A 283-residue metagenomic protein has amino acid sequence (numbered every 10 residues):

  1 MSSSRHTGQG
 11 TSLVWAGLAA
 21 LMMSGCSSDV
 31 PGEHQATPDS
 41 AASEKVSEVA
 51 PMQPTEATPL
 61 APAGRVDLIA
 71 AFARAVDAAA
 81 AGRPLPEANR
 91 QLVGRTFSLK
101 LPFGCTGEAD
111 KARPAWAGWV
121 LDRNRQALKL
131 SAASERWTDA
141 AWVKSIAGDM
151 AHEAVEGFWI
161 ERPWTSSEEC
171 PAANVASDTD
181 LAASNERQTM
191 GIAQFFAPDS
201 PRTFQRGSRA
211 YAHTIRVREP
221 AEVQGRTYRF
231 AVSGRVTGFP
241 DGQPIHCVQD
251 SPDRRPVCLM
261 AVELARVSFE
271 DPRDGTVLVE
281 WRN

Functional and structural regions predicted by a protein language model:
M1-R5, S27-V30: N-terminal acidic, proline/glycine-rich, low-complexity intrinsically disordered segments
S2-W15: Bacterial N-terminal signal peptides that target proteins for export
M22-G25: C-terminal motif of bacterial Sec signal peptides marking the signal peptidase cleavage site
S28-N283: OB-fold and OB-like single-stranded nucleic-acid-recognition modules and their adjacent interaction interfaces
